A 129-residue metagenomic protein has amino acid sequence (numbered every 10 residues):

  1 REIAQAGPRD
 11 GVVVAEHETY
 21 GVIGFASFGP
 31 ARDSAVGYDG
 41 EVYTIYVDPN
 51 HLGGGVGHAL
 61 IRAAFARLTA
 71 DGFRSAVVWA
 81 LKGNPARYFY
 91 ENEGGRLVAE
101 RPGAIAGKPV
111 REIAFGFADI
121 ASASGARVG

Functional and structural regions predicted by a protein language model:
R1-N50, I61-A63, R67, E100-G103 (+1 more regions): Acetyl-CoA-dependent GNAT
F25, H51, F73, F89-Y90 (+1 more regions): Conserved hydrophobic/aromatic "anchor" residues that stabilize well-ordered secondary structure elements
D48-N50, G54, K82-G83: Active-site acidic-Proline motif in GNAT/NAT acetyltransferases
G57, I61, G83-A86, G103-P109: Short glycine/proline-centered loop/turn elements that form peptide/ligand docking sites
I61, L68-L81: Conserved GNAT acetyl-CoA-binding A-motif
V77-A80, E91, R96-A114: Conserved catalytic-core motifs of GNAT/GCN5-like acyltransferases
K108-G129: Terminal substrate-recognition subdomain of acyl/acetyltransferases
